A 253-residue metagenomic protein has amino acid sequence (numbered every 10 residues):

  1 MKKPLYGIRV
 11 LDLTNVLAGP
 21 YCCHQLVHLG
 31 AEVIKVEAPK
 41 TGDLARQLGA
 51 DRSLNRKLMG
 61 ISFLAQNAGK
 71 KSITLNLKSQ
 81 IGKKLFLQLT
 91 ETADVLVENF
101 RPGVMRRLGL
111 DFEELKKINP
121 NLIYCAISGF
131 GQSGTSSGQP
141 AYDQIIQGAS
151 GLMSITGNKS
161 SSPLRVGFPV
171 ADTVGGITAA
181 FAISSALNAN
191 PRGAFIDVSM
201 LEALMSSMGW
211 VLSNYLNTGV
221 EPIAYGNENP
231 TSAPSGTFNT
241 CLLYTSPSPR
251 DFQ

Functional and structural regions predicted by a protein language model:
L5, L87-E91, Q139: A short, aliphatic-rich alpha-helical micro-motif
D12, E32-V36: Short beta-strand "acidic-cap" motif of Rossmann-like dinucleotide-binding folds
L13-V27: Substrate-binding/gating loop at the entrance of the active-site cleft, primarily in PLP-dependent aminotransferase-like
V36-A68: Glycine-rich phosphate-binding loop and adjoining beta1-alpha1-beta2 segment of Rossmann-like nucleotide-binding folds
L58-K116: A structured beta-alpha segment of the ubiquitous adenosine-cofactor-binding alpha/beta core
E98-S154: N-terminal Rossmann-like NAD(P) cofactor-binding subdomain of oxidoreductases, focused on the glycine-rich
A149-S246, R250: Acidic, glycine-rich segments within the central catalytic cores of soluble metabolic enzymes that bind/position
